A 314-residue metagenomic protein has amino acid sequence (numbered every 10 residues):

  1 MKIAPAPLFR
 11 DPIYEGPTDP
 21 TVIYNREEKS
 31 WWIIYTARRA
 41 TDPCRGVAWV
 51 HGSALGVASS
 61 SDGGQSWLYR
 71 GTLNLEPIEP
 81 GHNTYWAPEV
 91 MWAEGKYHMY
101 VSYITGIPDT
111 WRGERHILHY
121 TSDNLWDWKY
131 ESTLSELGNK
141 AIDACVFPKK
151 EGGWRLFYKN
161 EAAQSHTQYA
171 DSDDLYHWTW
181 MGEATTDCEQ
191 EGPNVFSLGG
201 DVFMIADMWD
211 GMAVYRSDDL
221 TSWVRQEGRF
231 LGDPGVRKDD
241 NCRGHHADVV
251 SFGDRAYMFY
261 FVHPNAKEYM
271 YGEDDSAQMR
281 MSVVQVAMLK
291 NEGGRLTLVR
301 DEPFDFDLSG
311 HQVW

Functional and structural regions predicted by a protein language model:
M1-W314: Carbohydrate-active catalytic/glycan-binding domains of CAZyme proteins, especially the secreted or lumenal ectodomains
